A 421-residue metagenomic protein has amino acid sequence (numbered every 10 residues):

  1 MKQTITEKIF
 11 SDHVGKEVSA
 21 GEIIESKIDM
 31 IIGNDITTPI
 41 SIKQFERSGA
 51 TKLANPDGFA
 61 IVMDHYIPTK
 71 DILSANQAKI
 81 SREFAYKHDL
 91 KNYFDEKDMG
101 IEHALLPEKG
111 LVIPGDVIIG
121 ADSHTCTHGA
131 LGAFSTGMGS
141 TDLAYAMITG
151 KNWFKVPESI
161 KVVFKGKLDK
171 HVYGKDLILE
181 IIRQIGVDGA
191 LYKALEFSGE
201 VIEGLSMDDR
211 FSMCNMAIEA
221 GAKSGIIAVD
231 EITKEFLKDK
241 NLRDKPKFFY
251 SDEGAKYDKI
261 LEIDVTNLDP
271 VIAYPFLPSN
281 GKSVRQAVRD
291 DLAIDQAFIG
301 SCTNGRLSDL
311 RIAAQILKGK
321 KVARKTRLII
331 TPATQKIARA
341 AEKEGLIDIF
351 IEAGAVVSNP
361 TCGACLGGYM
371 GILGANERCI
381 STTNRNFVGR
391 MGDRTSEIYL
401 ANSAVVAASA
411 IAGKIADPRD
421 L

Functional and structural regions predicted by a protein language model:
M1-L421: Fe-S-dependent hydro-lyases/dehydratases of central metabolism
